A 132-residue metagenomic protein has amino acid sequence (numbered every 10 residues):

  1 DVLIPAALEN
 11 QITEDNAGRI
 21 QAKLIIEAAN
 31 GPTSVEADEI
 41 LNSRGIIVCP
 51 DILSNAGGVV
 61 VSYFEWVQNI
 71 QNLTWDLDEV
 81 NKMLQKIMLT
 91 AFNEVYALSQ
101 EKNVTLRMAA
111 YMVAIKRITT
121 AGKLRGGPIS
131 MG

Functional and structural regions predicted by a protein language model:
D1-T13, I26: Rossmann-like NAD(P)-binding element
A6, G18-G132: Adenosine-phosphate binding glycine-rich loop
